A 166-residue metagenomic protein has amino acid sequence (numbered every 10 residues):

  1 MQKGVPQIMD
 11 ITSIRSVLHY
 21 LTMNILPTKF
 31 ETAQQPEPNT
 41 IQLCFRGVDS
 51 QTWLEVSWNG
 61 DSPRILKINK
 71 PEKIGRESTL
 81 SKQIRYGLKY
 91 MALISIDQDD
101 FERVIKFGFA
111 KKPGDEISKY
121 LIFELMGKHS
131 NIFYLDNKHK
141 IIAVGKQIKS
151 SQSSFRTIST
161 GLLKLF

Functional and structural regions predicted by a protein language model:
Q2-P6, I14, L21, V48-F166: Phosphate/anion-contacting hairpin/loop surfaces
S13-T52: N-terminal-proximal low-complexity accessory segments that begin disordered and transition into the first
